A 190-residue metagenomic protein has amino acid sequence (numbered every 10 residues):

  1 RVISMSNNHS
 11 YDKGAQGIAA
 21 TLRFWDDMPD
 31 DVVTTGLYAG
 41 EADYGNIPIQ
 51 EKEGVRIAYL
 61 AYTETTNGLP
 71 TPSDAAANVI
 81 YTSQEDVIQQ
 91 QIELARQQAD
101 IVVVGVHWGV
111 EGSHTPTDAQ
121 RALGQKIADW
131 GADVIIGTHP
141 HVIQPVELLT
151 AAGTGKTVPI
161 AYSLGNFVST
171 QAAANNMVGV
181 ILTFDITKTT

Functional and structural regions predicted by a protein language model:
R1-T190: Acidic, metal/ion-coordinating pockets
